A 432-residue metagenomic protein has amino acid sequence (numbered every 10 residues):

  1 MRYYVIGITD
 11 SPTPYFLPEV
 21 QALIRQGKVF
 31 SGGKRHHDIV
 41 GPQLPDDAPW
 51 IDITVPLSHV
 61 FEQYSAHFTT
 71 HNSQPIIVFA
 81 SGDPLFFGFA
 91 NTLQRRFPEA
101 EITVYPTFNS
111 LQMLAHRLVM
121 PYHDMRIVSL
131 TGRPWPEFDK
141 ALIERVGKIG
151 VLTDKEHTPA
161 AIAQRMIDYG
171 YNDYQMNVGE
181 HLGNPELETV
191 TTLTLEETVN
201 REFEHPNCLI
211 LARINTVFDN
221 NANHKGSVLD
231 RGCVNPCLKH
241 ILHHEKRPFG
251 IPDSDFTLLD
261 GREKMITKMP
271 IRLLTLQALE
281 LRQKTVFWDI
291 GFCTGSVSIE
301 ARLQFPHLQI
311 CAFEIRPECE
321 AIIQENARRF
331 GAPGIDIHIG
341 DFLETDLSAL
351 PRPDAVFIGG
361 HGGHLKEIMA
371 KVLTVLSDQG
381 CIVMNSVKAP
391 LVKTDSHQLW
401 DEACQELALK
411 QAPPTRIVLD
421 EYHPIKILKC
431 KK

Functional and structural regions predicted by a protein language model:
M1-T103, Q112, H307-I310, E314 (+1 more regions): Class I S-adenosyl-L-methionine
R2-V5, P18-Q21, I76, V146-N221 (+1 more regions): A contiguous loop/helix-start segment that scaffolds small-molecule binding in enzyme catalytic cores
Y3, S81-V146, L343, W400-V418 (+1 more regions): Class I SAM-dependent methyltransferase SAM-binding "motif I" and its flanking Rossmann-like core
K284-C293: Conserved class I S-adenosyl-L-methionine
T294-P306: Conserved SAM-binding loop of SAM-dependent methyltransferases across substrates and taxa, primarily the Class I
F313-P353: S-adenosyl-L-methionine
M369-C381: A short glycine-rich, Lys/Arg-flanked "PGG" loop and its adjoining helix->strand segment in the class I
Q379-L391: Conserved beta-strand signature within the Rossmann-like core of class I S-adenosyl-L-methionine
